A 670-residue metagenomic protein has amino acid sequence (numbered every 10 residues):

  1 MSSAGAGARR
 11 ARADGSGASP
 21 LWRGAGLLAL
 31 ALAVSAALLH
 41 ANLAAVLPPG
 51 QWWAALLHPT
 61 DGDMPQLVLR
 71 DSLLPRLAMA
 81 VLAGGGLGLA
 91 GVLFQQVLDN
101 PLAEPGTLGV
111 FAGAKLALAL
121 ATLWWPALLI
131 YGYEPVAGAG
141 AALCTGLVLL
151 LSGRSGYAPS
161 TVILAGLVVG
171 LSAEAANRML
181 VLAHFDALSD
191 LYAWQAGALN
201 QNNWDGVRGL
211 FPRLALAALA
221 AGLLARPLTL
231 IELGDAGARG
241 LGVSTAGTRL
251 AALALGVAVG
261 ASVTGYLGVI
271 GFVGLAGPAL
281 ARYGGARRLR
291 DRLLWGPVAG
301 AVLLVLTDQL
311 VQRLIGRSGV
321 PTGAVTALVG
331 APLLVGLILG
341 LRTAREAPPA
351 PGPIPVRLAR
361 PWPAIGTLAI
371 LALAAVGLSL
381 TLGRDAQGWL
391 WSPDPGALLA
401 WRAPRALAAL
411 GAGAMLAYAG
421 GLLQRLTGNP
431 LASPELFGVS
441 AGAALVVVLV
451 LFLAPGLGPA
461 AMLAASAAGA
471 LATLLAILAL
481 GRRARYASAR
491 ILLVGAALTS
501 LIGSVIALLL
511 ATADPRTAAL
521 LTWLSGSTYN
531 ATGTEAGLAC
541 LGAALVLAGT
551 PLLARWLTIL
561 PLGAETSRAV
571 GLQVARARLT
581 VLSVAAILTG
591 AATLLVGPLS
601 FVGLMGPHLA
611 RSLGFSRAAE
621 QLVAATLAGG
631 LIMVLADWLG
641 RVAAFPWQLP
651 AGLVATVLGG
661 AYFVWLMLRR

Functional and structural regions predicted by a protein language model:
S2-R670: Alpha-helical transmembrane segments in inner-membrane proteins
